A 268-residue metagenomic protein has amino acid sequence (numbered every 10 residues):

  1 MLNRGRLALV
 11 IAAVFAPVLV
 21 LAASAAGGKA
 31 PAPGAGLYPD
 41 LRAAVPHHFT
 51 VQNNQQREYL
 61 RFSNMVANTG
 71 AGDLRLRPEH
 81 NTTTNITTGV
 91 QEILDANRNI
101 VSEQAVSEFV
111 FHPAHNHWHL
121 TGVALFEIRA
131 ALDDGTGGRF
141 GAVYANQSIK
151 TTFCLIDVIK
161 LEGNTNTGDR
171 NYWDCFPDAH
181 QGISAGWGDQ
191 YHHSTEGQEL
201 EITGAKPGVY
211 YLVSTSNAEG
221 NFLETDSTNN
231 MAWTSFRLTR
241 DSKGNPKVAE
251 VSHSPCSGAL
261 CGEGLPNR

Functional and structural regions predicted by a protein language model:
M1-I11: Bacterial N-terminal signal peptides that target proteins for export
V10-A22: Bacterial N-terminal signal peptides
A26-V66, A71-L76, K243-S252: Boundary/junction segments of secreted and surface-exposed precursor proteins
P31-A32, P39, G72-L76, D134-N146 (+3 more regions): Beta-sandwich strand segments
E58-H117, E127-T136, F222: Short amphipathic, basic-aromatic surface patches that mediate peripheral association with negatively charged
V123-A124, L132-K206, G244-R268: Exoplasmic/lumenal beta-rich domain surfaces
F126, A205-N217: A short tyrosine-centered beta-strand micro-motif
E127, L223-L260: Extended, polar beta-sheet/loop recognition surfaces of beta-rich domains that mediate binding to diverse ligands
